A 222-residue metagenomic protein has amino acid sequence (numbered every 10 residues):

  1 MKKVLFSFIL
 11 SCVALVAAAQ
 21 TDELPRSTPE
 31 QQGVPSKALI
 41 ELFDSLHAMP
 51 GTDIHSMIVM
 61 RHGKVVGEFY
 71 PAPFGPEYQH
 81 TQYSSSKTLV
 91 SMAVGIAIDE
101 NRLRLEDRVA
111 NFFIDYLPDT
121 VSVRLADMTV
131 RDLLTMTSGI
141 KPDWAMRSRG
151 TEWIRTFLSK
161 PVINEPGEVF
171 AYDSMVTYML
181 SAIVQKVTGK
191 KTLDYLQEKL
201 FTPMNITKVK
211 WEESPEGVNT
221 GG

Functional and structural regions predicted by a protein language model:
M1-V4: Positively charged n-region of N-terminal signal peptides that target proteins for export
C12-A18: N-terminal signal peptide c-region/cleavage motif recognized by signal peptidases
A19-P25: Cleaved targeting-peptide boundary
D44-F74: A short, well-structured edge-of-sheet supersecondary motif
G63, H80-V109, L133, L180-V184: Active-site SXXK
P76, P161-P166, V176-Y178, S214-G221: Flexible glycine/proline-enriched surface loops and loop-helix/loop-strand junctions
E100-S138, S159, T188-G222: Active-site helix/loop module of the DD-peptidase/beta-lactamase fold, centered on the serine-lysine SxxK catalytic
